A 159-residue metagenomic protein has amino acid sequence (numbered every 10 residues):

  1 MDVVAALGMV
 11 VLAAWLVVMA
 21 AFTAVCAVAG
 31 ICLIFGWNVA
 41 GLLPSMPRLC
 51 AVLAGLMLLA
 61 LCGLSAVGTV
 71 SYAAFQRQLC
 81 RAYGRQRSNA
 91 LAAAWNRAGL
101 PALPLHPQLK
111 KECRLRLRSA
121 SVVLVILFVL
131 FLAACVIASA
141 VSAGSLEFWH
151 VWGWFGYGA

Functional and structural regions predicted by a protein language model:
M1-L12: Cytosolic juxtamembrane regions of integral membrane proteins
L12-N38: Extended intrinsically disordered, low-complexity coil regions enriched in Ser, Thr, Gly, Ala and often Pro
C32-M46, G144-A159: Membrane-interfacial helical/loop segments at transmembrane boundaries in membrane proteins
G41-A60: Hydrophobic alpha-helical transmembrane segments
A66-R85, I137-F148: Juxtamembrane/interface segments at transmembrane-helix termini
L79-P107: Juxtamembrane inter-helical linkers in multi-pass membrane proteins
P104-L117: Membrane-interface extramembranous regions at the lipid-water interface
R116-A143: Final/C-terminal transmembrane alpha-helix of multipass membrane proteins
